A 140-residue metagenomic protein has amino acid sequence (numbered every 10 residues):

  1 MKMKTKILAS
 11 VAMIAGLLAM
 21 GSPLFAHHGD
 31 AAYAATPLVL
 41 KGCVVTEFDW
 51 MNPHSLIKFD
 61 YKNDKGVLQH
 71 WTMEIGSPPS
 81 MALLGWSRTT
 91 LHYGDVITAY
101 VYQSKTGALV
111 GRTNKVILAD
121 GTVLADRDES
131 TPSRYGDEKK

Functional and structural regions predicted by a protein language model:
K2-V11: Bacterial N-terminal signal peptides that target proteins for export
S10-S22: Bacterial N-terminal signal peptides
L24-A26, A34: Boundary at the C-terminal end of the N-terminal hydrophobic targeting segment
P37-S55: Structural detector for short beta-strands of small beta-barrel domains
I75-L83: Short, structured beta-strand/loop micro-motifs enriched in basic residues and often containing a Trp
L83-T98: Short nucleic-acid-contacting surface segments enriched for D/E, G, S/T with interspersed K/R
S104-D128: OB-fold/S1-family single-stranded nucleic acid-binding modules
T122-K140: Extended, charge-rich, solvent-exposed interface segments
